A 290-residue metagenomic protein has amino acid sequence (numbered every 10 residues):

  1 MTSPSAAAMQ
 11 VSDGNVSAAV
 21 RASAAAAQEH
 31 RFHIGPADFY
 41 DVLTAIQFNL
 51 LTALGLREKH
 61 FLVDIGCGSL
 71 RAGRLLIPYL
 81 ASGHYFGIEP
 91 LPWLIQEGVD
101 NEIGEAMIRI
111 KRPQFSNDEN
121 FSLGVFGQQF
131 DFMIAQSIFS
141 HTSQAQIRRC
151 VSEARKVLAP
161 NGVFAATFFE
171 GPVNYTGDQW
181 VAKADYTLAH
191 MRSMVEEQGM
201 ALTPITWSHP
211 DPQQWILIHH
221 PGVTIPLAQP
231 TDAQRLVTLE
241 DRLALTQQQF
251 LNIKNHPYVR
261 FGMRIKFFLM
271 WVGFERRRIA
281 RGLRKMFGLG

Functional and structural regions predicted by a protein language model:
D41-E58: Conserved alpha-helix/loop element of class I SAM-dependent methyltransferases that forms part of the SAM/SAH-binding
K59-G68: Conserved class I S-adenosyl-L-methionine
S69-R71, L75-F121: Class I SAM-dependent methyltransferase SAM/SAH-binding core
L123-M133: A short acidic, Gly/Pro-enriched loop at the edge of an enzyme's catalytic core that lines a small-molecule cofactor
T142, Y175-H190: Acceptor-substrate binding/catalytic loop of class I
R148-P160: A short glycine-rich, Lys/Arg-flanked "PGG" loop and its adjoining helix->strand segment in the class I
N161-F169: Conserved beta-strand signature within the Rossmann-like core of class I S-adenosyl-L-methionine
I225-G290: Boundary detector for helix-to-coil junctions that initiate low-complexity/charged tails
